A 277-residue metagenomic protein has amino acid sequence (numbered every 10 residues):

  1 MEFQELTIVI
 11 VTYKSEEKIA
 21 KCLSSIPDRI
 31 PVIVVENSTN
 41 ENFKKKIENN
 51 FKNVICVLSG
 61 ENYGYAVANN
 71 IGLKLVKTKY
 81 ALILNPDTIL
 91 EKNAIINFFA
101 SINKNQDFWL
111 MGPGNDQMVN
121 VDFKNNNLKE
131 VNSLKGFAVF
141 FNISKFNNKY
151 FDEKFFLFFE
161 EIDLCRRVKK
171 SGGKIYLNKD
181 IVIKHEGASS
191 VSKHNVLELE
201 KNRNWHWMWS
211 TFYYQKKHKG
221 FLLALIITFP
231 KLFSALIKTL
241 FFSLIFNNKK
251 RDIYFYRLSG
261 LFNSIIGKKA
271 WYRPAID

Functional and structural regions predicted by a protein language model:
I10-D28: Short, well-formed alpha-helical segments that are part of the catalytic scaffolds of diverse glycosyltransferases
S25, E36-K45, E61: A conserved acidic beta->alpha catalytic loop
L58-V76: Glycine-rich, basic loop-to-helix element that forms the pyrophosphate-binding segment of sugar-nucleotide handling
A81: Short aromatic/hydrophobic "clamp" motif used to bind/position activated sugar donors
T88-D122: Conserved donor NDP-sugar-binding/catalytic core segment of glycosyltransferases
F123-F141, F156, I162, L199: A recurrent flexible, glycine/aromatic-enriched loop bordering the glycosyltransferase active site that acts as
A138-F141, K145-V182: A short, conserved alpha-helix in the catalytic core of glycosyltransferases
N202-S210, F221-D277: Non-catalytic, C-terminal membrane-associated alpha-helical segments of glycosyltransferases
